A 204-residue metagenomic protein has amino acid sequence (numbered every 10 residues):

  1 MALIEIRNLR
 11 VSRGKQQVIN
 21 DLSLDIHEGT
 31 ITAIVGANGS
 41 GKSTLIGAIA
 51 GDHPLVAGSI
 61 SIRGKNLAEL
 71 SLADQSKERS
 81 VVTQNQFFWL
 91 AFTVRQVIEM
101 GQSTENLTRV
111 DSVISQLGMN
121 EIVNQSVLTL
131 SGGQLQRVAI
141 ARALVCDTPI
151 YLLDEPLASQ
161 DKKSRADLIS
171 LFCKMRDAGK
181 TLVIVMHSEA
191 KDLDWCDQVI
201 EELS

Functional and structural regions predicted by a protein language model:
I4, I19-N20: Conserved structural motif at the start of ABC-family nucleotide-binding domains
A50: Helix-to-loop junction immediately C-terminal to a conserved catalytic motif
G58-N66, Q75: Conserved ABC transporter NBD signature motif
L107-I122: Conserved ABC ATPase "signature" region
S126-L130, Q134: Conserved ABC ATPase signature
I140: Hydrophobic anchor residue at the start of the ABC signature
Y151-E155: Catalytic Walker B motif of ABC-type/P-loop ATPase nucleotide-binding domains
